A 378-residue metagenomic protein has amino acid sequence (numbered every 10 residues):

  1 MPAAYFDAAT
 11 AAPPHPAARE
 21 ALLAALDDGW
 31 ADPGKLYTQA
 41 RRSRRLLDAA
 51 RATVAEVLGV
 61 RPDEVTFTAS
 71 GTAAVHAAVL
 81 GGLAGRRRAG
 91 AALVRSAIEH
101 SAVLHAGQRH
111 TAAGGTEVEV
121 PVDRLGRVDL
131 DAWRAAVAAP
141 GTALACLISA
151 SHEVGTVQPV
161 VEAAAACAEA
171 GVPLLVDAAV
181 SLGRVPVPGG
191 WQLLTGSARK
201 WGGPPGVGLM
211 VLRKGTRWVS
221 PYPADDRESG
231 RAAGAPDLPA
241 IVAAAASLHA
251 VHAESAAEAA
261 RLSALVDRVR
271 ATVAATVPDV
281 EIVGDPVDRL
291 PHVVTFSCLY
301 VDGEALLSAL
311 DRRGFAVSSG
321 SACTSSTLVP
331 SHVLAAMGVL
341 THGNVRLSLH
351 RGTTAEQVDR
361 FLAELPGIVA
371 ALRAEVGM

Functional and structural regions predicted by a protein language model:
M1-M378: Pyridoxal 5′-phosphate
